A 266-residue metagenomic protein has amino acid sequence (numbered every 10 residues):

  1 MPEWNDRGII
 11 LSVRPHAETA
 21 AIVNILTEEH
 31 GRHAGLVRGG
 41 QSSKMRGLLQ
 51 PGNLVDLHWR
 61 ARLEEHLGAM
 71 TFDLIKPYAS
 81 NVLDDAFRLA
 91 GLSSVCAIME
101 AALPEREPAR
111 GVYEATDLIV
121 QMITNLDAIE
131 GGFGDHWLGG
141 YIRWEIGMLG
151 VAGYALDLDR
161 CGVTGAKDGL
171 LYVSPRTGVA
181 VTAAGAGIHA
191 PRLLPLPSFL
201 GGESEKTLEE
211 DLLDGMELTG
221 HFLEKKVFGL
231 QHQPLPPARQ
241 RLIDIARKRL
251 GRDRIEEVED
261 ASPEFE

Functional and structural regions predicted by a protein language model:
M1-I22, L26-E266: Non-catalytic alpha-helical scaffolds and adjoining flexible linkers that form interface surfaces for assembly
